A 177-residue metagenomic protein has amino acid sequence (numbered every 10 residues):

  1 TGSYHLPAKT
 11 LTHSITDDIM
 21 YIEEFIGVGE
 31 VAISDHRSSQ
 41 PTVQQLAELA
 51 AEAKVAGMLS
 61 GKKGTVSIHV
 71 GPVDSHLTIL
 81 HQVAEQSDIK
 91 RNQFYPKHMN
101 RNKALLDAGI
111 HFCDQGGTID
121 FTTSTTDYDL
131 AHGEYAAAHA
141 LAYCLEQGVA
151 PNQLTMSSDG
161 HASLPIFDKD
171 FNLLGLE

Functional and structural regions predicted by a protein language model:
T1, D170-E177: Short, intrinsically disordered, charge-balanced linker/junction segments flanking boundaries in proteins
T1-A50: Divalent-metal coordination cores built from histidine and acidic residues
D35-S39, Q45-F167, L173: Active-site core of metal-dependent hydrolases
